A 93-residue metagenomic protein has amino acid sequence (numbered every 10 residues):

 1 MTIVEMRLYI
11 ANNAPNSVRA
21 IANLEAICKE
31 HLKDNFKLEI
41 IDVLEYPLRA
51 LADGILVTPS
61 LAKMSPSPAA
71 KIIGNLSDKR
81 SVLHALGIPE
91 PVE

Functional and structural regions predicted by a protein language model:
T2-C28: Local sequence-structure signature of Cys/Sec-based thiol-disulfide redox active-site neighborhoods
Y9-N12, I41-D42, G74: Small/polar loops that bind or transfer phosphate-bearing groups
V18, A26, N35, H84 (+1 more regions): N-terminal auxiliary interaction/assembly segments of multi-subunit proteins
L32-D34, P66: Short, structurally constrained coil/turn elements that cap an alpha-helix or connect an alpha-helix to the following
D34-Y46: Thiol-based oxidoreductase modules, predominantly thioredoxin-like and allied folds used for disulfide exchange
D53-A62: Structural micro-motif
S65-V92: Non-catalytic, surface beta->alpha helical segment in thiol-disulfide oxidoreductase systems
